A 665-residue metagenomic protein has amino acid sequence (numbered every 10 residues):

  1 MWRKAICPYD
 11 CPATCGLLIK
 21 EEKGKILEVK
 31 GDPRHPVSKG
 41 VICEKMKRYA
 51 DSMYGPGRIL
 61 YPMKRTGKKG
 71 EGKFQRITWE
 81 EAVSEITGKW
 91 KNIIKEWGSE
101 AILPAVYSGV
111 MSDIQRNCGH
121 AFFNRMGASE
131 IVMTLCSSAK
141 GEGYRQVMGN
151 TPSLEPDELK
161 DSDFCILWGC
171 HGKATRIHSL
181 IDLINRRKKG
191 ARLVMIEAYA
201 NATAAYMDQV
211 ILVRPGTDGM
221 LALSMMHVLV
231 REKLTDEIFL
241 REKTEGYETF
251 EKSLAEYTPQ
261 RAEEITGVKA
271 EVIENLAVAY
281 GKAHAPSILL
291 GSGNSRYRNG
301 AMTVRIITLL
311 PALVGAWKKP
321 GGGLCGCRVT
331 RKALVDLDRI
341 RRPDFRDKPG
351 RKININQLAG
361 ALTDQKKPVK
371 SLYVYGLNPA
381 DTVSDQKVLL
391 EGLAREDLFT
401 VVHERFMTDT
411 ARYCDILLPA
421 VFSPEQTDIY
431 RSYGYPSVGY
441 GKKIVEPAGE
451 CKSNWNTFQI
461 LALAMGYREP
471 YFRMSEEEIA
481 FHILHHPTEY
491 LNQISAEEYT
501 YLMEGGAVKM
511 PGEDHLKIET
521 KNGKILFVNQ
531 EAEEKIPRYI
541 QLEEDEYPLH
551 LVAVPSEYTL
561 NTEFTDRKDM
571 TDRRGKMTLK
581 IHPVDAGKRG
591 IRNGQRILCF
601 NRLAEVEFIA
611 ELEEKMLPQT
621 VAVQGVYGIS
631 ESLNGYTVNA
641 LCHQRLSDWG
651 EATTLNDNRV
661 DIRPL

Functional and structural regions predicted by a protein language model:
M1-E232, K269, E631-L665: N-terminal export/assembly segments and adjacent metallocofactor-ligating motifs of anaerobic energy-metabolism
I6, L389, R395-F399, H403-F406 (+2 more regions): Phosphate/diphosphate-binding loops
K20-I26, K521-N522, N601-L603: Short acidic-glycine loop/turn motifs at beta-strand connectors
R65-R76, E232-V268, V445-D514, R573-G575 (+2 more regions): N-terminal leader/propeptide and maturation segments of large enzyme subunits in energy/redox metabolism and hydrolases
I114-I196, T203, G219-L223, T308-Y413 (+2 more regions): Extended redox/cofactor-interaction regions of prokaryotic respiratory oxidoreductases
M207-V213, P424, P436-A448: Short beta-alpha connecting loops at secondary-structure transitions that line or flank enzyme active sites
M225, K243-L358: Active-site phosphate/pyrophosphate-binding segments
A448, N454-Y499, R567-L579, V584-L665: Long, contiguous, secondary-structure-rich segments that constitute the structural scaffold of globular domains
